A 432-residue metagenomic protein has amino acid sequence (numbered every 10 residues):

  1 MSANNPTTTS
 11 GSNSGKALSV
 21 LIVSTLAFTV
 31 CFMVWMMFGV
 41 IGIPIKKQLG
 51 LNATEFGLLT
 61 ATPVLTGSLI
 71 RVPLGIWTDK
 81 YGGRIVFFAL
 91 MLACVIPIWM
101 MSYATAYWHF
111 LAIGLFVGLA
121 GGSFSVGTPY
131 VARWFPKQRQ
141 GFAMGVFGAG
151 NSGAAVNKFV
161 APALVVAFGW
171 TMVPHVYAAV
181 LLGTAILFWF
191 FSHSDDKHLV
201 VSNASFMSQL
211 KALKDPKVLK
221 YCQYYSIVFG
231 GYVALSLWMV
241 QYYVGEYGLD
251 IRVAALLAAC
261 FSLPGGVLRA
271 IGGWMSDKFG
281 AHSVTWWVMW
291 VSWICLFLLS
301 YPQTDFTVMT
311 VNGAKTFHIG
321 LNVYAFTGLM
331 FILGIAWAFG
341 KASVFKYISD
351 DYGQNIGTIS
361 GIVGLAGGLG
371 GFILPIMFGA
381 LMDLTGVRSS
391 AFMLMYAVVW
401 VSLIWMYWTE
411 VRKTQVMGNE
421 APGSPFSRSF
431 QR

Functional and structural regions predicted by a protein language model:
N5-S14, H193-C222, P425-F430: Juxtamembrane intracellular "pre-TM" segments in multi-pass secondary transporters
S19-L51, L235-V240, L374: Extracytoplasmic
F38-G39, P216-V267, K341: Extracytoplasmic gate region of multi-pass secondary transporters
L69-W108: Conserved MFS/SLC helix-loop-helix module at the cytosolic interface between two early adjacent transmembrane helices
I113-G150: Cytoplasmic helix-loop-helix junction between adjacent transmembrane helices in 12-TM secondary transporters
V146-S192: Helix-loop-helix hairpin linking two adjacent transmembrane segments in secondary transporters
A178-L199, S402-E410: C-terminal membrane-cytosol helix-exit motif in multi-pass small-molecule transporters
H282-V344: C-terminal transmembrane helical hairpin of 12-TM major facilitator-type secondary transporters
